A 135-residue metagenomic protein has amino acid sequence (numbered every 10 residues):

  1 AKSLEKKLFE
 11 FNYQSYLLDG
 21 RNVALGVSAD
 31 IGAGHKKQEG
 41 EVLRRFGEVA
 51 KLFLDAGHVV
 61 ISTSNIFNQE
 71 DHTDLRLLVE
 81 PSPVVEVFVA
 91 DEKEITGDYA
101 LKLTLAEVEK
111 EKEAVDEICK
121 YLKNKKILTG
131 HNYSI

Functional and structural regions predicted by a protein language model:
A1-I135: Glycine-rich phosphate-binding loop of ATP-dependent small-molecule kinases
